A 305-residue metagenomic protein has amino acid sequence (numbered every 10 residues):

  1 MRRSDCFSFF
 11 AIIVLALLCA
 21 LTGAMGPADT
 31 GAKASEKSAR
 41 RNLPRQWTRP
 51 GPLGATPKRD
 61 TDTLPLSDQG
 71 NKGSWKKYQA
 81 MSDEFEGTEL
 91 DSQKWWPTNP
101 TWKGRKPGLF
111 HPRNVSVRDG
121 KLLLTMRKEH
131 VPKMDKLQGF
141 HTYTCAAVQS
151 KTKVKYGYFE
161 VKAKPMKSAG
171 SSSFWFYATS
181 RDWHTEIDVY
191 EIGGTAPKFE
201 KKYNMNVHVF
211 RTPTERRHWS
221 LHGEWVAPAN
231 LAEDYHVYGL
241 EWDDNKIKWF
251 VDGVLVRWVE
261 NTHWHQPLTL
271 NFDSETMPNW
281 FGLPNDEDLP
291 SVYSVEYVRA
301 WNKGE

Functional and structural regions predicted by a protein language model:
R2-A11: Bacterial N-terminal signal peptides that target proteins for export
A11-T22: Bacterial N-terminal signal peptides
A20-S35: Bacterial Sec-dependent signal peptides at the C-terminal "C-region" and cleavage site
K37-E305: GH16 jelly-roll
